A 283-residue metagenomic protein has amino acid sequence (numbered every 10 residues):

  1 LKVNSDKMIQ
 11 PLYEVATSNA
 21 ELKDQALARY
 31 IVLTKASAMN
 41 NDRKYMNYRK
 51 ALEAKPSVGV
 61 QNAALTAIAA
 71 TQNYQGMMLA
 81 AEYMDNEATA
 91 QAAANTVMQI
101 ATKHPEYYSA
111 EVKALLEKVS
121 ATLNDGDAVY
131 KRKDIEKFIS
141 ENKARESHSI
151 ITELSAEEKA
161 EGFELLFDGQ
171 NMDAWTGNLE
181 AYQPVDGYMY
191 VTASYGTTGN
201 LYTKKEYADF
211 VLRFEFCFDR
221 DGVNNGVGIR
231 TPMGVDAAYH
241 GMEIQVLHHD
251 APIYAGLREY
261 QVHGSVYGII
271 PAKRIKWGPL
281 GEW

Functional and structural regions predicted by a protein language model:
K2-V3, R29-V32, A67-A70, T96-Q99 (+4 more regions): Core register positions within helices of long alpha-helical scaffolds
N4-A16, A38-L52, N62, N73-M84 (+2 more regions): Amphipathic alpha-helical scaffolding segments comprising HEAT/armadillo-like alpha-solenoid repeats
S5, S18-A20, P56-S57, D85-T89 (+1 more regions): Short inter-helical turns and helix N-cap capping residues of alpha-solenoid HEAT/ARM repeat scaffolds
N19, L33-S37, N86, I100-H104: Glycine-centered coil turns and helix-coil junctions that link the paired helices within alpha-helical repeat units
L22-Q25, V32-K35, N95, D236 (+2 more regions): Beta-propeller blade termini and top-face loops
K23, L27, Q61, M77 (+3 more regions): Residue-level detector of extended alpha-helical repeat arrays and alpha-solenoid scaffolds
K55, Y74, A92, T122-L123: Long beta-sheet-rich domains in secretory-pathway and surface-associated proteins
E146-W283: Carbohydrate-interacting regions of secretory-pathway proteins
